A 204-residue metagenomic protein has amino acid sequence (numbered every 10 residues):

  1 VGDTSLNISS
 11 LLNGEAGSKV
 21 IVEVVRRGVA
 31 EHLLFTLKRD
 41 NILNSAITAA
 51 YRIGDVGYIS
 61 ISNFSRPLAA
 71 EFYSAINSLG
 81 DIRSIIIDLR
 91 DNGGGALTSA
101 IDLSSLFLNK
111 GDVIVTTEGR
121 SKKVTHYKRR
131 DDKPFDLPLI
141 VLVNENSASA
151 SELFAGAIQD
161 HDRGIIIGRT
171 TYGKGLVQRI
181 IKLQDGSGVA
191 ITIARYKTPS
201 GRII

Functional and structural regions predicted by a protein language model:
V1-Q184: Cleft-lining beta-strand/loop regions that shape enzyme active-site pockets
D185-A194: Short acidic, Pro/Gly- and aromatic-enriched capping/linker segments at domain boundaries
S200-I204: Conserved functional hotspot residues or short segments at active or partner-binding sites across diverse domains
